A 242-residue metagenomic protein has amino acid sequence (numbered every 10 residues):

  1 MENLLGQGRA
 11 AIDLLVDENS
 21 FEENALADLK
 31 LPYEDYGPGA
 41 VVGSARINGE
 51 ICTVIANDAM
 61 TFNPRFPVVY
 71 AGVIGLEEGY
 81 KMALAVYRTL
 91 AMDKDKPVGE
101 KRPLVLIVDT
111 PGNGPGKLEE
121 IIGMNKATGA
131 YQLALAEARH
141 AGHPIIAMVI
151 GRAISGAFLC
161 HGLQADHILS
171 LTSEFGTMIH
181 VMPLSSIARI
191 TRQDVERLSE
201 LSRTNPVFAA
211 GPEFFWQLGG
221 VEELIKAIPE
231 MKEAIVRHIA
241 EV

Functional and structural regions predicted by a protein language model:
M1-T61, A71, A234-V242: Intrinsically disordered, low-complexity segments enriched in small/flexible residues
Q7, V54, D109, G162 (+1 more regions): Terminal peptide-recognition signature
L31-P32, V42-S44, A91-K96, L135-A136 (+1 more regions): A generic local secondary-structure boundary/capping motif
G49-I51, G99-P103, A141-I145, Q164-A165: Short coil/turn connectors at secondary-structure junctions
E50-N57, F62-F66, G79-P115: A structural preference for short, pocket-lining loop segments at secondary-structure junctions
V68-I74, G114, E120: Surface-exposed cleft-lining segments at the edges of enzyme active sites
I74-M82, G123-A127: Phosphate/oxyanion-binding active-site loops and adjacent basic polyanion-contact surfaces
G112-R237: Conserved catalytic cores of soluble enzyme domains, especially glycine-rich substrate-binding beta-alpha loops
